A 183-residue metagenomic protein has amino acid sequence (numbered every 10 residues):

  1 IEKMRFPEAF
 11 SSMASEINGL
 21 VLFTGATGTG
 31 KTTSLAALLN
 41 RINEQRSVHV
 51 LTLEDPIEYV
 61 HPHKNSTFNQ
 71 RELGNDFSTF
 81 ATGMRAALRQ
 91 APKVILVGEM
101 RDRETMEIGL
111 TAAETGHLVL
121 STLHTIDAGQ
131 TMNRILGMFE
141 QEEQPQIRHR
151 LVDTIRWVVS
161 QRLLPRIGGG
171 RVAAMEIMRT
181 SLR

Functional and structural regions predicted by a protein language model:
I1-R183: Short, flexible helix-loop junctions that flank or precede catalytic/ligand sites
